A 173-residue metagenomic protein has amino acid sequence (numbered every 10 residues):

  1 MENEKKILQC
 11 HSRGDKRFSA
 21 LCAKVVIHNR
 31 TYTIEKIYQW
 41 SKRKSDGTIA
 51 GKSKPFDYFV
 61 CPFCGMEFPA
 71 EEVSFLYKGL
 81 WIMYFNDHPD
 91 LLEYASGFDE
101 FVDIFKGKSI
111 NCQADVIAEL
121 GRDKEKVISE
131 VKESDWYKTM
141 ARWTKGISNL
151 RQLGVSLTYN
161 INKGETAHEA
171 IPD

Functional and structural regions predicted by a protein language model:
M1-W40: N-terminal accessory segments that precede or flank the first globular/catalytic domain
Q9-R13, E67-E71, V102-I110: Short, charged/polar micro-motifs that form catalytic or ligand-binding hotspots
C10, C22, C61-C64, C112: Generic recognition of cysteine residues
K16-A20, N29, F101, T166 (+1 more regions): Intrinsic structural disorder
S45-V102, L120-R122, K126-Y159: Long, contiguous internal "core" modules enriched in hydrophobic/ aromatic residues
K106-L120: Active-site nucleophilic cysteine motif
R151, S156-D173: Intrinsically disordered, low-structural-confidence terminal and linker regions
